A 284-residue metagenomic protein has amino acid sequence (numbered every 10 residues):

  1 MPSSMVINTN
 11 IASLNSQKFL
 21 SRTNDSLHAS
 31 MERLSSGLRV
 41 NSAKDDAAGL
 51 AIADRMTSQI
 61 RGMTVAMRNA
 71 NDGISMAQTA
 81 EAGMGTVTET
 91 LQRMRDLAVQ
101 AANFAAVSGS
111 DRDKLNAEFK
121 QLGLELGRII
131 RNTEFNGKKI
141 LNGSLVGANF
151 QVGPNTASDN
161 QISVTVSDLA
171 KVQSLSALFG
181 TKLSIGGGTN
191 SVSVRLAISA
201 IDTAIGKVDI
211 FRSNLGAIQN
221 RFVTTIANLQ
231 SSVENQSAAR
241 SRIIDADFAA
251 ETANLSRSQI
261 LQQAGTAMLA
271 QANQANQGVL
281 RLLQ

Functional and structural regions predicted by a protein language model:
M1-Q284: Primary detection of the long, small/polar-rich alpha-helical "axial" segments characteristic of bacterial flagellar
